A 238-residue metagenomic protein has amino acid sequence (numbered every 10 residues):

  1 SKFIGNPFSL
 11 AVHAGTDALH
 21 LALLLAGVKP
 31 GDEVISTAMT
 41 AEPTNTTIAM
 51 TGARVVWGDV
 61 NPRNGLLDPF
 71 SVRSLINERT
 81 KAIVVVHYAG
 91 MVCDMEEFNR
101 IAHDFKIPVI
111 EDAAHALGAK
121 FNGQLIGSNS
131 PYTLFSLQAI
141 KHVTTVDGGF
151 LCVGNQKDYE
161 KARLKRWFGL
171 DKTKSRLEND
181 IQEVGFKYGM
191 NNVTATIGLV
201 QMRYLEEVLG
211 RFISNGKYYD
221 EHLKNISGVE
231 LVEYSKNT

Functional and structural regions predicted by a protein language model:
S1-E33, T47-T51, W57-D59, Q124: Phosphate-binding glycine-rich loop
P7, F70, A82-V86, M91 (+3 more regions): PLP-dependent aminotransferase class I/II
T16, A38, P69, G216: Short amphipathic alpha-helical/adjacent loop interface patches that line ligand and macromolecule-binding sites
A22, T44, F98, A162: Aromatic/hydrophobic pocket-lining residues that form π-stacking "cages" and hydrophobic walls in ligand
P30, S36, W57, V109-E111 (+1 more regions): Hydrophobic residues in well-ordered beta-strands that form the structural core
M39-N45: Conserved coil-to-alpha-helix start sites within the AMP-binding
T47-I48, I101, V193: Hydrophobic/aromatic ligand-binding patch that stacks against planar heteroaromatic rings of cofactors or nucleotides
R63-T145, F150-C152, Q156-K157: Active-site phosphate-binding strand-loop segment of PLP-dependent enzymes
